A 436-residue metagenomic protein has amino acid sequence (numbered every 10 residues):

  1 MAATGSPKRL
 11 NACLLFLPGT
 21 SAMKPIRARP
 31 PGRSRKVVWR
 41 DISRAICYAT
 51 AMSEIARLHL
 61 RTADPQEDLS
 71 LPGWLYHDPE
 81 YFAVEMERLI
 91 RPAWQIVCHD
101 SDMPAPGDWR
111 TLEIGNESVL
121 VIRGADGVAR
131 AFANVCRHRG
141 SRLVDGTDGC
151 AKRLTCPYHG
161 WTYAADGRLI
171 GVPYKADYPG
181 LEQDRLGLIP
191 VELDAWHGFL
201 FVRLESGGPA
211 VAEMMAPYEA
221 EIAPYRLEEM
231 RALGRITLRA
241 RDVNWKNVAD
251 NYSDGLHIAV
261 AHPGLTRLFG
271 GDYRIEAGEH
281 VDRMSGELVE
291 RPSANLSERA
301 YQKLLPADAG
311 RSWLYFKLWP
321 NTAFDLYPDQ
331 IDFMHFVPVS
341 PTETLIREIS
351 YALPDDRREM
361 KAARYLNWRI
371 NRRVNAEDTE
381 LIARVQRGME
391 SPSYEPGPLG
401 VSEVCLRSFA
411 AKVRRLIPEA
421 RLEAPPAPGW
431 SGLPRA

Functional and structural regions predicted by a protein language model:
A2-G5, S21-R27: Alpha-helix boundary/capping motif
C13-A22: Short, intrinsically disordered low-complexity segments enriched in Ser/Thr with adjacent Pro
A49-T50, D102-S206, A212-P217: Rieske [2Fe-2S] iron-sulfur-binding domain
H59-L75, M230: Short, contiguous pre-domain boundary segments
L69-L71, L75-I114, V119: Non-catalytic accessory segments flanking enzyme active sites
I122, V128, N134, D194 (+1 more regions): C-terminal catalytic domain of Rieske-type non-heme iron oxygenases
